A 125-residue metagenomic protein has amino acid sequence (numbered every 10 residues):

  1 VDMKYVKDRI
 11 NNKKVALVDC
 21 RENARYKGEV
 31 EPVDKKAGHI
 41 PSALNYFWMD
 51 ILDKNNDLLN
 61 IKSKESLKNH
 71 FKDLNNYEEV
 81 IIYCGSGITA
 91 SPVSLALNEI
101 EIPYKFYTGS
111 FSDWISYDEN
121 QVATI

Functional and structural regions predicted by a protein language model:
V1-A16, C20, A24-I125: Rhodanese-like catalytic fold shared by cysteine-dependent sulfurtransferases and DSP/PTP-type phosphatases
